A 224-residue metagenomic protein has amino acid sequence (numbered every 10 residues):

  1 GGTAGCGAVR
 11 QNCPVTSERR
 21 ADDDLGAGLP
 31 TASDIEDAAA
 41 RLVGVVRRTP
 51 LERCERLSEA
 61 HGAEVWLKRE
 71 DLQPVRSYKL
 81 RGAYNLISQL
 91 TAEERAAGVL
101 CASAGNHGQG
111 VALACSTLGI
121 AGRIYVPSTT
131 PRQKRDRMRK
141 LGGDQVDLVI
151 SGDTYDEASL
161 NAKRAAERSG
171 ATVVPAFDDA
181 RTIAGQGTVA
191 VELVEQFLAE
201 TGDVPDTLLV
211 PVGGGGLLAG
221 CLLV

Functional and structural regions predicted by a protein language model:
G1-R10: Compositionally biased, low-complexity flexible segments
R10-V224: PLP-dependent amino-acid enzyme catalytic core
